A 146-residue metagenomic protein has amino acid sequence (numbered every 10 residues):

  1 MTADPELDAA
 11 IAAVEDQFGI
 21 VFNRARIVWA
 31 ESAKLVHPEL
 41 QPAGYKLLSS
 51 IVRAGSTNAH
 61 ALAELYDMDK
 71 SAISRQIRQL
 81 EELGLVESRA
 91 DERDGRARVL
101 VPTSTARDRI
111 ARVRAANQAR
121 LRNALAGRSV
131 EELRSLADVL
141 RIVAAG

Functional and structural regions predicted by a protein language model:
M1-P42, I142: N-terminal leader segment of winged-helix/HTH proteins
F18, F22, G44, Y66 (+4 more regions): Short amphipathic alpha-helical/adjacent loop interface patches that line ligand and macromolecule-binding sites
N23, S49-R53, R114, R141: Short, locally clustered residues in the helix-turn-helix/winged-helix DNA-binding domain
A25-V28, D108, R112, D138 (+2 more regions): Helical hydrophobic small-molecule/effector-binding pocket
I27-S71, I77, L83, V99: N-terminal helix-turn-helix DNA-binding core of bacterial DNA-binding proteins
R78-D138: Charged, amphipathic alpha-helical coiled-coil/dimerization segments
